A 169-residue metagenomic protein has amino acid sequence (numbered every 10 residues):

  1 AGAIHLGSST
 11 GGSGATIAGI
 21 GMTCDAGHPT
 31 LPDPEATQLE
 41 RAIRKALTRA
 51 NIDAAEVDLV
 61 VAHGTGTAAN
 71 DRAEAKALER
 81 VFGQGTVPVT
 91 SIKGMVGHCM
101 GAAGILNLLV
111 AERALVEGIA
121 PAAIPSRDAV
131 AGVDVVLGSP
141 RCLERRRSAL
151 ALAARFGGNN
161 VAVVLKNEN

Functional and structural regions predicted by a protein language model:
A1-G12, G101-N169: Conserved beta-strand-centric core segments of catalytic alpha/beta enzyme folds
A1-I52, D58-L59, N169: Condensing-enzyme catalytic core mediating Claisen C-C bond formation in acyl metabolism
I20-P34, V61-R72, T86-D134: Acyl-CoA/ACP chain-elongation machinery
A42-A50, V81, A111, L115: Stable alpha-helical structural segments in soluble proteins, enriched in small hydrophobic residues
L59-A62, A151: Conserved beta-strand positions
R72-V89, N159: Acidic-glycine-rich active-site phosphate/pyrophosphate-binding loop
